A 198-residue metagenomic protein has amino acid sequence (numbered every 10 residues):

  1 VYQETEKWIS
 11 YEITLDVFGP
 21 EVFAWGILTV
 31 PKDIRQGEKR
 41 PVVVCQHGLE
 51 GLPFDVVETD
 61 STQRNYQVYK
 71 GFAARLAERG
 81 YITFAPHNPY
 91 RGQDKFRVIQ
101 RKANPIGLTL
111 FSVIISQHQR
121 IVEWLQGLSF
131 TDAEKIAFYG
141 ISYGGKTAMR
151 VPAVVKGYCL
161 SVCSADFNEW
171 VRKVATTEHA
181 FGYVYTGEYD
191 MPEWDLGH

Functional and structural regions predicted by a protein language model:
V1-E38: N-terminal cap/lid segment of alpha/beta-hydrolase-fold proteins
R35-G127, R172-H179: Cap/lid segment of the alpha/beta-hydrolase catalytic domain
H47, H87, Y139, S164-A165: Alpha/beta-hydrolase-fold catalytic nucleophile elbow
V113, L160-H198: Mobile cap/lid helix-loop segments that gate and shape the active-site cleft of serine hydrolases
F130-S142: Alpha/beta-hydrolase fold nucleophile elbow
G140-P152: Glycine-rich nucleophile elbow surrounding the catalytic serine of serine-hydrolase chemistry
A153-C159: Conserved hydrolase catalytic core segment
